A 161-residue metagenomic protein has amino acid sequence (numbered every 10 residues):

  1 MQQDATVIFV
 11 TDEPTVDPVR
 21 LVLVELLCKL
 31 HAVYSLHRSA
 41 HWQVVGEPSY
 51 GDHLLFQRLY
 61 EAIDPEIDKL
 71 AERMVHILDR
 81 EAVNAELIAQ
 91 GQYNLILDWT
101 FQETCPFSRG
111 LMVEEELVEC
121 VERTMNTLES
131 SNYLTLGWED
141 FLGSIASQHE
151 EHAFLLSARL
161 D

Functional and structural regions predicted by a protein language model:
M1-F9, L27-Y34, I88-A89: Acidic, low-complexity proline/glycine-rich segments
T6-L26, E103-P106, G110: Disorder-to-helix initiation segments
P14-T15, V33-R58, D79-R80, T124-G137: Helix-loop segments that flank and shape redox-cofactor active sites
D17-R20, V24-L27, H31, Q57 (+5 more regions): Short amphipathic alpha-helical segments with heptad-repeat character
L23, A89-S147: Acidic/histidine-rich alpha-helical segments that form the ligand environment of transition-metal centers
L23-W42, L70-R73, L117-E129, H152-S157: Long, well-ordered alpha-helical segments
P48-I88: Conserved alpha-helical segments that form or flank metal/cofactor-binding pockets of metalloenzymes
P65, E139-D161: Short, contiguous alpha-helical
